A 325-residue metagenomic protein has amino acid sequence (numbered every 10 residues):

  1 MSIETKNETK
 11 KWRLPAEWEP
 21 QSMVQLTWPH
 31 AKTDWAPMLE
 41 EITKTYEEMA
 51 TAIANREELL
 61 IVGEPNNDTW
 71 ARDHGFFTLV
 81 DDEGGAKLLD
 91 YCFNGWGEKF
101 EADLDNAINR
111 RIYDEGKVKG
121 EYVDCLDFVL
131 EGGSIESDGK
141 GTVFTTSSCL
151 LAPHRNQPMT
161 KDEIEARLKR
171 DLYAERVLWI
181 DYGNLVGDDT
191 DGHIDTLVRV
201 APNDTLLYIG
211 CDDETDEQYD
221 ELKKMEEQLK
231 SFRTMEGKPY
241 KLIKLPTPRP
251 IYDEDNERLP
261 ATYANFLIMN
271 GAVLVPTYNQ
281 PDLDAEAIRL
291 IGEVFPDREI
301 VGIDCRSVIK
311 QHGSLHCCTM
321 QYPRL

Functional and structural regions predicted by a protein language model:
S2-L325: The feature marks the mature, well-folded catalytic cores of soluble enzymes
